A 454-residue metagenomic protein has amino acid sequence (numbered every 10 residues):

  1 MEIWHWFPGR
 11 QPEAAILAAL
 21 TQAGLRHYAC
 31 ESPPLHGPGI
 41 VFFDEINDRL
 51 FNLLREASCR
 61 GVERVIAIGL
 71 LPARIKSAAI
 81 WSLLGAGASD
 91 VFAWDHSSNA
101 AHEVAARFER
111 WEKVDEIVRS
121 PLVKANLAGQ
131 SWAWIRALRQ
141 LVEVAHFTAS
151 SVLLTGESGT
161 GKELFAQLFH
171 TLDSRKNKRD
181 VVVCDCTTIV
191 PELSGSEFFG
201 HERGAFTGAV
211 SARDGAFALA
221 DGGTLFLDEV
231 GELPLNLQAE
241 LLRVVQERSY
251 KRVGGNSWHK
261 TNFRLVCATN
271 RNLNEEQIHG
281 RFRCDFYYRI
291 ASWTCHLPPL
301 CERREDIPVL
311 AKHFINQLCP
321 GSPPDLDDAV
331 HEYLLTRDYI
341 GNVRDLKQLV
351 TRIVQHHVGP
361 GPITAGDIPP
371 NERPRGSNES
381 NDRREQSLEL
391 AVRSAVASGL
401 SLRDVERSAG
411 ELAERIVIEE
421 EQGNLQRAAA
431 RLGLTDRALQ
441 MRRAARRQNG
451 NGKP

Functional and structural regions predicted by a protein language model:
M1-P121, K176, C301, H331 (+6 more regions): N-terminal accessory segments that target, anchor, or regulate ATP-driven/P-loop NTPase machines and associated
D115-L138, E192, A397-E406: Dynamic helix-loop-helix/coil hinge segments at AAA+ ATPase domain boundaries and subdomain interfaces
S120, K124, Q130-A133, V142 (+6 more regions): Nucleotide-binding/hydrolysis machinery
N126, Q140-G208, A218-P234, P299-R304: Conserved post-Walker A coupling segment in P-loop NTPases
A137, T160, C184, F198 (+13 more regions): Conserved RecA-like P-loop NTPase ATPase core
P191-S196, F217-R248, F263-C267, L273-D285 (+1 more regions): Conserved AAA+/SF3 P-loop NTPase catalytic/coupling segment centered on the Walker-B
Q348, E385-P454: Bacterial C-terminal helix-turn-helix
